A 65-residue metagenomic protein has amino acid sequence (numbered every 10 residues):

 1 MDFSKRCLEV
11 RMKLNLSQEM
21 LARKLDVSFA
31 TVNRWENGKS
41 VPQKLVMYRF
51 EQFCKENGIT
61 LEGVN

Functional and structural regions predicted by a protein language model:
K5-M20, R49: Short basic helix-loop element that most often maps to the first helix and adjoining turn of HTH DNA-binding modules
L16-N33: Short alpha-helical DNA-recognition segment
K44-G63: DNA major-groove recognition helix of helix-turn-helix/homeodomain DNA-binding modules
